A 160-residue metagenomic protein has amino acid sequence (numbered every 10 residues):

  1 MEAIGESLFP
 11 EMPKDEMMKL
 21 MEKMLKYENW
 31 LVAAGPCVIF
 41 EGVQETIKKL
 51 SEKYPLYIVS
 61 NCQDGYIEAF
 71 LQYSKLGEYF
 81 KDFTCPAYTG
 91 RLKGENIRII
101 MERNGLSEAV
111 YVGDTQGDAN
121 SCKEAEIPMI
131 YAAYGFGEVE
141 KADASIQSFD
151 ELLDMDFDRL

Functional and structural regions predicted by a protein language model:
M1-Q44: N-terminal helical cap/lid subdomain that shapes the substrate entry/recognition surface in HAD-like hydrolases
A3-S7, K23, E45, K49 (+3 more regions): Alpha-helical elements of Rossmann-like donor-binding domains used by nucleotide-donor carbohydrate transfer enzymes
F9, K53-Y54, K75, E126: Glycine-centered loop/turn motif at secondary-structure junctions
D15, D64, E68-L160: Asp-based, Mg2+/Mn2+-dependent phosphohydrolase catalytic module
Y27, E52-K53, S107: Structured helix-beta-strand junction loops
V32-V38, N61, P86-T89: Short, flexible loop segments at the rims of nucleotide/cofactor-binding pockets, characterized by
V43-L71, T84-P86: Substrate-recognition element of Asp-dependent hydrolases with the DxDx(T/V) motif
